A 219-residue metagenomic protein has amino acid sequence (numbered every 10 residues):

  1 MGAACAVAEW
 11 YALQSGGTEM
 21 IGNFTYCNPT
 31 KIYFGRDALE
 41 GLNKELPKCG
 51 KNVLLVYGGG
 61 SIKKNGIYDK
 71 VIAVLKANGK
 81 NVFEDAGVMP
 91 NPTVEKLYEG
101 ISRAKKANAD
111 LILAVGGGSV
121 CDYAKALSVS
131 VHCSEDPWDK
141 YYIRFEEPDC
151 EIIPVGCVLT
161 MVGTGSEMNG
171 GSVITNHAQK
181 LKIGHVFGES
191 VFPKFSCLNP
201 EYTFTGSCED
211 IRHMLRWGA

Functional and structural regions predicted by a protein language model:
A12, G16-L111: ATP/NTP phosphate-donor binding region
T30, C133-A219: A glycine/threonine-rich phosphate-anchoring loop and its flanking beta-alpha core in nucleotide/phosphate-binding
V71, I101, V120-C133, M168-N169: Short Gly/Thr/Asp-enriched flexible loops that form oxyanion-binding sites at enzyme active sites
A109-L127, T160-E167: Glycine/serine-rich anion-binding loops at beta->alpha junctions that coordinate negatively charged ligand groups
